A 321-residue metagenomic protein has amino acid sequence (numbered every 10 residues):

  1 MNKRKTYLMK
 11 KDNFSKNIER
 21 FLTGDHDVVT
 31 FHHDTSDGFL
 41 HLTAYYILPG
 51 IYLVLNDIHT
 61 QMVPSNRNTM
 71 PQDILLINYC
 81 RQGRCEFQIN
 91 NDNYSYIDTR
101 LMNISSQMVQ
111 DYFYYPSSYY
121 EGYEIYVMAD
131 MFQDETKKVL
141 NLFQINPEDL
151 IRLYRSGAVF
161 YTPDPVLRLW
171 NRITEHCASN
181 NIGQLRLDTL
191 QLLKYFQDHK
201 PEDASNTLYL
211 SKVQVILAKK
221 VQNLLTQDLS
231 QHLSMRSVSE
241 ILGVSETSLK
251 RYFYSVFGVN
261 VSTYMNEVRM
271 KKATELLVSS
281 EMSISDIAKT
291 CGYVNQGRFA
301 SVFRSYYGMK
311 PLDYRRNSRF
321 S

Functional and structural regions predicted by a protein language model:
M1-P71: N-terminal low-complexity or simple alpha-helical regulatory segments that function as activation/interaction modules
N56-H59, Y79, V127: Short, hydrophobic/aromatic-enriched beta-strand segments in well-ordered soluble domains
P71-N91, A129: Glycine- and acidic-residue-biased ligand/ion/polar-headgroup-sensing regions
Q88-S211, A218, M235, E240-E246 (+4 more regions): Alpha-helical bundle regulatory/interaction domains
K219-Q227, H232, R236-S237, Y254-G297 (+1 more regions): Terminal helix-turn-helix DNA-binding modules in bacterial transcription factors
D228, S245-S248: Conserved mid-sequence domains
S248-L249, F253, R298-F299, F303: Short hydrophobic/aromatic patch on the recognition helix
